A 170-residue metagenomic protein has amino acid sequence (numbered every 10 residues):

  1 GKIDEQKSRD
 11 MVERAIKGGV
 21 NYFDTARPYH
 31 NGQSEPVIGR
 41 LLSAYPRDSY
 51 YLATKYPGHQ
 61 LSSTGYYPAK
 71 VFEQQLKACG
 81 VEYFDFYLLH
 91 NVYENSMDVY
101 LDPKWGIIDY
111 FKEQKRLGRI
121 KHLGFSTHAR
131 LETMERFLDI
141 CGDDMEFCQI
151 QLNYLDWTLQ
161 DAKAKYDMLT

Functional and structural regions predicted by a protein language model:
G1, R27-Y29, P57-L61, Y93-E94 (+1 more regions): Short histidine/acidic/glycine/proline-rich micro-motifs that form metal- and phosphate-coordinating active-site loops
G1-Y50, E82, Y110, R116: N-terminal binding-site loop/beta-alpha segment at the start of enzyme catalytic domains that lines or forms
K2-A15, T64-C79, A129-D139: Short, acidic/polar
S8, S34, P68, F72 (+2 more regions): Aromatic/hydrophobic pocket-lining residues that form the small-molecule binding cavity in soluble enzyme cores
N21-Y22, S49-A53, Y83-L88, I120-G124 (+1 more regions): Structural preference for beta-strand elements that scaffold enzyme active sites
Y29, Y45-Y66, H90-N91: Structural motif corresponding to the early beta-alpha repeats
A78-V99: Active-site groove signature of glycoside hydrolases
V92-T170: Beta/alpha (TIM)-barrel catalytic core signal, keyed to glycine-rich beta->alpha loops juxtaposed to Asp/Glu that bind
